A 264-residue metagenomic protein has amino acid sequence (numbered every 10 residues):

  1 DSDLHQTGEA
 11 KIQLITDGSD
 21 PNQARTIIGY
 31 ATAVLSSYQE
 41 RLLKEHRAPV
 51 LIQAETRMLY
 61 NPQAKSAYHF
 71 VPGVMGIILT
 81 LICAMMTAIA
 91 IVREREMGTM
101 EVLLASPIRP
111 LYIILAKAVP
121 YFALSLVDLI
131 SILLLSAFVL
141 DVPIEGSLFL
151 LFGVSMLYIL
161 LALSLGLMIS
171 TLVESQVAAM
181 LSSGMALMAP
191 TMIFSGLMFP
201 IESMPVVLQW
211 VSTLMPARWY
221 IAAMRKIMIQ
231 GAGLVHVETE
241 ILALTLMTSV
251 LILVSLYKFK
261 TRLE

Functional and structural regions predicted by a protein language model:
D1-E40, K44: Extracytoplasmic loops/domains of multi-pass membrane proteins
T7-K11, P49-L51, F70: Extracytoplasmic
E40-A64: A cross-kingdom feature of multi-pass membrane systems that activates on extracytoplasmic/periplasmic
A67, V71-T87: Long, hydrophobic alpha-helical segments
G76-T80, L124, D128, L157-Y158 (+2 more regions): Alpha-helical transmembrane segments of multi-pass membrane transport proteins
M85-S106, A118, E264: Transmembrane helix boundary and interhelical loop/hinge segments in multi-pass membrane proteins
L111-D128: Alpha-helical transmembrane segments of multi-pass membrane proteins
L133, P143-E264: Membrane-spanning alpha-helical segments of multipass transporters and channels
